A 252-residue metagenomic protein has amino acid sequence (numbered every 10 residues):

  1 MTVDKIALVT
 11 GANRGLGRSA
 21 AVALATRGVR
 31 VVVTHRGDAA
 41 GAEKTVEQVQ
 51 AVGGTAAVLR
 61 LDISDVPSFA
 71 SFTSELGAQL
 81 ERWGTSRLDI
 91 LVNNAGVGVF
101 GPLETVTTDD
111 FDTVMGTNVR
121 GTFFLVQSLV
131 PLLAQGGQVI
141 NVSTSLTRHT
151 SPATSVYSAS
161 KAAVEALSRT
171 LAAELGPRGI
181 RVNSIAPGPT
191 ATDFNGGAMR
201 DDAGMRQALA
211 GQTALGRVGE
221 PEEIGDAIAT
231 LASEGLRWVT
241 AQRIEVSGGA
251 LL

Functional and structural regions predicted by a protein language model:
N13-R14: Conserved glycine-rich cofactor-binding loop
V29-K44: Conserved glycine-rich Rossmann-like NAD(P)H-binding loop of the short-chain dehydrogenase/reductase
P102-L103, T107-D112, M205, L209: Substrate-binding pocket helix/loop in short-chain dehydrogenase/reductase
V106, T150-S158, T170: Active-site loop-to-helix junction immediately N-terminal to the catalytic Tyr of the SDR YXXXK motif in Rossmann-fold
V126, S160, S168: Active-site helix of classical SDR
P131, A173-P177, R237: Alpha-helical segment proximal to the catalytic Tyr-Lys
H149, A229, L236, T240-L252: Short C-terminal tail/terminal secondary-structure segment of NAD(P)H-dependent dehydrogenase/reductase domains
